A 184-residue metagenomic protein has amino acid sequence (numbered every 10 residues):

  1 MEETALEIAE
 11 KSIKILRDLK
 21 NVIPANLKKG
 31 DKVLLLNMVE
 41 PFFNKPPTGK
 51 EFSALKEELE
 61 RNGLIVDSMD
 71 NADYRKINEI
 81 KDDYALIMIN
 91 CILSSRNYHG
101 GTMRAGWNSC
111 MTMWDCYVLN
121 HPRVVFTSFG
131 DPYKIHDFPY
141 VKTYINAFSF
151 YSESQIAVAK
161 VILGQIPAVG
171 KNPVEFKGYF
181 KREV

Functional and structural regions predicted by a protein language model:
M1-V184: Preference for extracellular/luminal or secreted protein segments
